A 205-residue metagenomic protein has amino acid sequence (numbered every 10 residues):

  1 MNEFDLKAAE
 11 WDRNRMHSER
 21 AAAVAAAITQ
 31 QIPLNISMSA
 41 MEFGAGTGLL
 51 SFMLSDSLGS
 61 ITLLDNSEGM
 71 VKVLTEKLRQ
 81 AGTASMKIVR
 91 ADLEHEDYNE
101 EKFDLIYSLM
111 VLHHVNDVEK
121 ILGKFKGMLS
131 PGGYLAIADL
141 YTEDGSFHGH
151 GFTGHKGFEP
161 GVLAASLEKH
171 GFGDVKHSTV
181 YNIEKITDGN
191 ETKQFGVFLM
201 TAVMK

Functional and structural regions predicted by a protein language model:
M1-I36, L50, V73, Q80: Conserved class I S-adenosyl-L-methionine
E3, D12-S18, Y134-T201: C-terminal alpha-helical "lid/dimerization" subdomain adjacent to the S-adenosyl-L-methionine
M41-E96: Class I SAM-dependent methyltransferase SAM/SAH-binding core
Y107: A conserved beta-strand element that flanks and buttresses the S-adenosyl-L-methionine
M110-V111: Short catalytic micro-motifs in class I SAM-dependent methyltransferases
E119-Y134: A short glycine-rich, Lys/Arg-flanked "PGG" loop and its adjoining helix->strand segment in the class I
